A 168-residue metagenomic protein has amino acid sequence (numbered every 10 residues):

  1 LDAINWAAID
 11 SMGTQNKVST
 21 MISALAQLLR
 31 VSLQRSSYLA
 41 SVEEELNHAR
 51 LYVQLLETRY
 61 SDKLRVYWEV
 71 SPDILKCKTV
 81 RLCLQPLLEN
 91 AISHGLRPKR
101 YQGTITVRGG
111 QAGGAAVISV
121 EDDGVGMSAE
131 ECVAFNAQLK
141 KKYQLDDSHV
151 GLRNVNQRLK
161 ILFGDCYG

Functional and structural regions predicted by a protein language model:
L1-G168: Two-component histidine phosphotransfer core
